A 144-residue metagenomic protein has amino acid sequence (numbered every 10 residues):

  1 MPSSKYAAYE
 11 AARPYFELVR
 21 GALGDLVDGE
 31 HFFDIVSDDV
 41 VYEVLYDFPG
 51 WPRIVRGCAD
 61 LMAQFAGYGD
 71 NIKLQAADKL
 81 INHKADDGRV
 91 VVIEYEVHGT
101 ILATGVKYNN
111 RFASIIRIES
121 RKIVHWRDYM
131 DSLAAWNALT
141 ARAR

Functional and structural regions predicted by a protein language model:
M1-A8, G50-I54, G105: Alpha-helix initiation/capping motif
M1-D38, A141-R144: Short, low-complexity N-terminal intrinsically disordered segments enriched in polar/charged residues
P2-S4, A66-R144: A beta-strand edge to alpha-helix "cap/lid" segment located at domain peripheries
A8-A12, G29, C58-L61, F65 (+1 more regions): A structural signal for well-ordered alpha-helical scaffolds and beta->alpha junctions
A8-L18, L61, V90, I115 (+1 more regions): Generic alpha-helical hydrophobic packing signal
G24-L26, F48-P49, A103-G105: Short, solvent-exposed loop/turn segments that connect beta-strands within catalytic domains and beta-strand-rich
H31-F33, V40, G57, L61 (+3 more regions): Hydrophobic pocket/interface hotspot
F33-R89: A solvent-exposed, acidic/Ser-Thr-rich amphipathic alpha-helical stretch
